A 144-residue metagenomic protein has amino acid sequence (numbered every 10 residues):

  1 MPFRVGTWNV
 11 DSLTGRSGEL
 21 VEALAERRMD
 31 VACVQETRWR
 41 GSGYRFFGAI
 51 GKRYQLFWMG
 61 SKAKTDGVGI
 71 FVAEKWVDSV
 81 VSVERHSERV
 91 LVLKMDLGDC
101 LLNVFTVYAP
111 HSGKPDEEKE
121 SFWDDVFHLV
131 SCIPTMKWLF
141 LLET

Functional and structural regions predicted by a protein language model:
M1-M136: Short phosphate/oxyanion-binding micro-motifs
E36, E143-T144: A general secondary-structure junction signal
K137-L142: Low-complexity basic/metal-binding stretches
